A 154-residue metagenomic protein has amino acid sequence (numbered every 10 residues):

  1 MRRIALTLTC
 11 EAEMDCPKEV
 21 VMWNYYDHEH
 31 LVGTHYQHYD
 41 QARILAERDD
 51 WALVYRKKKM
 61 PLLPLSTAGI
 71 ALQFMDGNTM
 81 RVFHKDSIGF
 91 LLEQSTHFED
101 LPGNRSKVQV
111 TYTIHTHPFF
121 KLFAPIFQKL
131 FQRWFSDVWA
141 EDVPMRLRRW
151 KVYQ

Functional and structural regions predicted by a protein language model:
M1-D49: Hydrophobic ligand-binding cavity/cleft-lining segments
T7-T9, P64-G69, F90-S95: Short, surface-exposed coil-to-beta transition loops
D15-K18, E47-R48, F74-G77, H97-K107: A short, structured loop/turn motif at beta-sheet edges
L53-M60, M80-S87: Short beta-strand segments that buttress and anchor functional surface loops
K58-S66, T116-F120: Short, cysteine-centered beta-strand-loop-beta hairpins and adjacent loop/turn segments enriched in charged/polar
T67-T79: A short, surface-exposed beta-strand/turn
F83-D137: Beta-strand/loop substructures that line and gate deep hydrophobic ligand-binding cavities in soluble
V143-Q154: Short, highly charged C-terminal tails/helix-capping segments
